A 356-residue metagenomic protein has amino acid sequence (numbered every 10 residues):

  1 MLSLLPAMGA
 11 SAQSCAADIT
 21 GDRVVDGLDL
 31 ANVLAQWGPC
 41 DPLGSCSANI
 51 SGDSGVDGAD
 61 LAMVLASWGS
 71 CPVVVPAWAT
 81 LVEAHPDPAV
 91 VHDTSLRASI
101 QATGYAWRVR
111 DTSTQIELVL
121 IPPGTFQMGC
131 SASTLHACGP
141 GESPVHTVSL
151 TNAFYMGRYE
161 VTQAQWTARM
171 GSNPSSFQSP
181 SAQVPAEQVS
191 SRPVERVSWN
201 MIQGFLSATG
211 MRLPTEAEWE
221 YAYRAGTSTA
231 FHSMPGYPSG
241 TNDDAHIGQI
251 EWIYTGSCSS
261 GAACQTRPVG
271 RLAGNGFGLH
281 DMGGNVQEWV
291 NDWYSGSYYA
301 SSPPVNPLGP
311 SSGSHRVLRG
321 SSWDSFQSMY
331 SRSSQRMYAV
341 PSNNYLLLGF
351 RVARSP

Functional and structural regions predicted by a protein language model:
L2-V74, S176-V184: Cellulosome-associated attachment modules in secreted, modular CAZymes
A12, P72-A217, Y338-P356: Extended beta-strand/loop cores of jelly-roll/beta-sandwich
C15, I116, G274-F277: Short loop/turn microsegments at loop-to-beta-strand junctions
I19, D111, H280-G283: Hydrophobic alpha-helical segments, especially N-terminal targeting/anchoring helices
D26, D57, R169, Q287-E288: Generic structural signal for well-ordered beta-strand positions
A35-P39, A66-S70, G171, S207-M211 (+1 more regions): Sec-exported extracytoplasmic/periplasmic mature domains
Q127, S131-S133, A137, Q188 (+1 more regions): Functional-site microenvironments in short loops/helix caps that host divalent-cation chemistry
